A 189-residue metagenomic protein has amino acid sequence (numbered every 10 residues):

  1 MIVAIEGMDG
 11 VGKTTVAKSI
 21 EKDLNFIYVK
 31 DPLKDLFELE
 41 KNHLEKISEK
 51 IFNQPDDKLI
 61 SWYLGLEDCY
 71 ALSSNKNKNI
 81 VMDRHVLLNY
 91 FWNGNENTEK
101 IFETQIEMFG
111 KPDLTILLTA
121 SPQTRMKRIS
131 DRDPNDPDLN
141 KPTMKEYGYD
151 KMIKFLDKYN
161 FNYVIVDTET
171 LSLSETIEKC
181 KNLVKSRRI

Functional and structural regions predicted by a protein language model:
I5: Hydrophobic anchor at the beta1->P-loop junction of P-loop NTPases
M8: P-loop (Walker A) phosphate-binding loop of NTP-binding proteins
V11: ATP-binding Walker
T14: Walker A/P-loop
P32-K100: ATP-dependent small-molecule kinase phosphotransfer cores that center on conserved nucleotide phosphate-binding segments
N97-K154: A glycine- and Lys/Arg-enriched "phosphate-lid" helix/loop adjacent to the NTP-binding pocket of small-molecule kinases
S130-I189: NTP-dependent small-molecule kinase module
